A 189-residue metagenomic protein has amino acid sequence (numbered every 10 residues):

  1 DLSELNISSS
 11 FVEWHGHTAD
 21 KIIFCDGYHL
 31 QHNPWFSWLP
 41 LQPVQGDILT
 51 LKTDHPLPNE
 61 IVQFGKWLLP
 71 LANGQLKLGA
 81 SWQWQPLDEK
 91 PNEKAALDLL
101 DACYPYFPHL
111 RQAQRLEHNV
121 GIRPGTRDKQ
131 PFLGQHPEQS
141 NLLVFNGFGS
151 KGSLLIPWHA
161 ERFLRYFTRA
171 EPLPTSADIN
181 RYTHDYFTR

Functional and structural regions predicted by a protein language model:
D1-H15: A conserved short coil-to-beta-strand element within the FAD-binding core of flavoproteins
D1-S3, N92, D178: Helix N-terminus capping/helix-initiation residues
F11-T18, N33-P34, Y106: Alpha-helix C-terminal capping segments
V12-G16, L78, L143-F145: Generic recognition of long tandem-repeat/solenoid scaffolds
H17-H29, A160: Short hydrophobic core segments
D26-S140: Active-site substrate-recognition segment that forms the wall of the catalytic cavity or substrate channel
A113-R189: C-terminal catalytic lobe of FAD-dependent flavoproteins
